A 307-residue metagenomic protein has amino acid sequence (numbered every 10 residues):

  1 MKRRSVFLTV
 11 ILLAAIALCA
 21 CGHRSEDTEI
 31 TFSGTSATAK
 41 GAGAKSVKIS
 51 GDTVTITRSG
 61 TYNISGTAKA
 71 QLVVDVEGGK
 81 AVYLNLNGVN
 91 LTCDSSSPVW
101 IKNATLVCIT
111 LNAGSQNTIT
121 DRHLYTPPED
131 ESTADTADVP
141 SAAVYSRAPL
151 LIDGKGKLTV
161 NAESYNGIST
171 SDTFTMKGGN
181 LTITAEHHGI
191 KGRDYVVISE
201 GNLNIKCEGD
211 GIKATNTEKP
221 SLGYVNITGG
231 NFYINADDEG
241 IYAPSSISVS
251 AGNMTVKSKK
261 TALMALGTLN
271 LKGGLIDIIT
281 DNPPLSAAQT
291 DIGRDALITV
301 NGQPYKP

Functional and structural regions predicted by a protein language model:
R4-H23: Sec-dependent N-terminal signal peptides of Gram-positive bacterial secreted proteins and lipoproteins
C21-P307: A composition-driven surface/loop motif
